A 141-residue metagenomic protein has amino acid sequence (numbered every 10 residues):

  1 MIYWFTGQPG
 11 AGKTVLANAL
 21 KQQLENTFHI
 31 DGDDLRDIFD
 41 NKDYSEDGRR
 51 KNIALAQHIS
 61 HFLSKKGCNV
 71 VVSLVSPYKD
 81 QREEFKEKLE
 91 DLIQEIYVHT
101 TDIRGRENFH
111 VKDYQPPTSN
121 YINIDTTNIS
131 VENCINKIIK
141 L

Functional and structural regions predicted by a protein language model:
I2: Walker A (P-loop) ATP-phosphate-binding motif of ABC ATPase nucleotide-binding domains
F5: Hydrophobic anchor at the beta1->P-loop junction of P-loop NTPases
P9: The conserved Walker
T14: Walker A/P-loop
A17-H61, K65: Conserved substrate/cofactor phosphate-moiety recognition/catalytic segment in nucleotide-dependent phosphotransferases
E46-Q57, K79-R82, P117, N128 (+1 more regions): Amphipathic alpha-helical transducer elements in NTP-driven molecular machines
V71-P77, K88-R104, I124: Conserved phosphate-donor/acceptor-positioning beta-strand/loop module used by diverse small-molecule
V98-L141: Small-molecule kinase domains that catalyze NTP-dependent phosphoryl transfer to phosphate-bearing small molecules
